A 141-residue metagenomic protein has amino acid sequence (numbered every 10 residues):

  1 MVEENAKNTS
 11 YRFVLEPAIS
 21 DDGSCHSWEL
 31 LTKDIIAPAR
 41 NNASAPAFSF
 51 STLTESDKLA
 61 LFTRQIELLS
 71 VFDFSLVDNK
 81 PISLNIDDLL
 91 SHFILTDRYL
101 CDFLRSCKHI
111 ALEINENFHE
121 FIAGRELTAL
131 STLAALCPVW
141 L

Functional and structural regions predicted by a protein language model:
M1-R105: Bacterial c-di-GMP phosphodiesterase EAL domain
D102-L141: The catalytic core of metal-dependent phosphodiesterases that act on cyclic dinucleotides
